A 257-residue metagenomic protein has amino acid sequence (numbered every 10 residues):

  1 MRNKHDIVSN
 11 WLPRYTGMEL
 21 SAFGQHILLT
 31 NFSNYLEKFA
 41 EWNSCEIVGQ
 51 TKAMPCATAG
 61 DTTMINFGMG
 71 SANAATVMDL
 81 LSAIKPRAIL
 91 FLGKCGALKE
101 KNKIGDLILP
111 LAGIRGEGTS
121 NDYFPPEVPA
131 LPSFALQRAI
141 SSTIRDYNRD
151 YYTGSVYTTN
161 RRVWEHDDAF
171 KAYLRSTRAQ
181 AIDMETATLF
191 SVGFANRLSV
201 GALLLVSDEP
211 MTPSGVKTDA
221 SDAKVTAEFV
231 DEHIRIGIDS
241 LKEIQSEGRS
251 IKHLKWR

Functional and structural regions predicted by a protein language model:
M1-R138: Metabolite-binding pocket within alpha/beta catalytic cores that recognizes anionic/polar moieties
I47-T51, N148-G154, I244-R257: Flexible, glycine/charged-enriched surface loops at secondary-structure junctions
L107-P110, F170, V200, D219-S221: Short, hinge-like loop/turn segments at secondary-structure boundaries
G116-T119, W164-H166, P210-G215: Short acidic/His/Gly/Ser-rich catalytic and metal-binding motifs that mark active-site loops of diverse hydrolases
E127-S176: Active-site rim beta-loop-alpha module in soluble metabolic enzymes
A139-Y147, V192, I236-I244: Generic non-transmembrane alpha-helical segments
D168-F170, R178-E209: A C-terminal functional module that forms or caps the active site or interfaces directly with catalytic machinery
T212-R257: His/Asp/Glu-rich mid-to-C-terminal helical/loop segments that flank catalytic regions of hydrolases
